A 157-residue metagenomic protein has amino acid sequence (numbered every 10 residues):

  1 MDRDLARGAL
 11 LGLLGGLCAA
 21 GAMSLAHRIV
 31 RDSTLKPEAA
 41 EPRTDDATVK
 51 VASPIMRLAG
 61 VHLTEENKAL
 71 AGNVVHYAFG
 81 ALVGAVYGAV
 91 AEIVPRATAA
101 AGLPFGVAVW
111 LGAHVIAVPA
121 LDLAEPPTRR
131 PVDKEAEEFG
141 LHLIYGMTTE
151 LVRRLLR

Functional and structural regions predicted by a protein language model:
M1-R157: Short amphipathic, positively biased membrane-proximal segments that drive organelle/inner-membrane targeting
